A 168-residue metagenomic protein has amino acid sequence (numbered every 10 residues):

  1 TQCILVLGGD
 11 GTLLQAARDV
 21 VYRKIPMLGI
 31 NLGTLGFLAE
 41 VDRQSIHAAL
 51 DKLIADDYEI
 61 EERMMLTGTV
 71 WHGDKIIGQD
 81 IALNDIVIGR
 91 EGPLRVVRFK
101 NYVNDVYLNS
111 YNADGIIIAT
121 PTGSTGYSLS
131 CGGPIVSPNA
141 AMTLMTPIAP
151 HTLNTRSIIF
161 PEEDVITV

Functional and structural regions predicted by a protein language model:
Q2-C3: Structural motif
V6-G8, Q15, G29, A119: Short beta-strand segments
G11-A17, T125-S130: Short glycine/serine/threonine-rich phosphate/pyrophosphate-binding segments that cradle anionic phosphate groups
Q15, V20-F37: Gly/Ser-rich helix-loop-strand patches that form or flank binding pockets for ribonucleotide-derived cofactors
V20-I25, R43-A48, G132-A141: A glycine- and small-aliphatic-rich helix-loop capping segment at beta-alpha/alpha-beta transitions that lines
L35-D114: Catalytic core of DAGKc-family lipid kinases
V106-N154: Gly/Ser/Thr-rich active-site loops/lids in small-molecule metabolic enzymes that frequently grip phosphoryl groups
A149-V168: A structural-propensity feature for long, helix-poor, extended segments
